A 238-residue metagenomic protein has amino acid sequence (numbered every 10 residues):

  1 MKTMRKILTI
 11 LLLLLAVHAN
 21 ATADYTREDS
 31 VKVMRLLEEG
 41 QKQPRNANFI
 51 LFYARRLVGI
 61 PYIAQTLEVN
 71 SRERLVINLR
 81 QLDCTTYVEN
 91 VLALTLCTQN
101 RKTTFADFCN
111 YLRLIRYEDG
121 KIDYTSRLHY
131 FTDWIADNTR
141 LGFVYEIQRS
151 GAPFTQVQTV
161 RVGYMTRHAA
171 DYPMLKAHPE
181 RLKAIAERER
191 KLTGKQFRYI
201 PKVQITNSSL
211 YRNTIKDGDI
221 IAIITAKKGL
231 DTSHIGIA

Functional and structural regions predicted by a protein language model:
M1-I7: Positively charged n-region of N-terminal signal peptides that target proteins for export
I7-A16: Sec-dependent N-terminal signal peptides
A19-A23: Boundary at the C-terminal end of the N-terminal hydrophobic targeting segment
N46-V58: Sequence/structural signature of beta-propeller domains
Y62-R198, K216, A222-I223: Acidic/His-rich structured neighborhood in mature extracellular/periplasmic domains
I200-Y211, I224-T225: Short alpha-helix capping/helix-loop boundary micro-motifs
D219-A238: C-terminal soluble interaction/assembly domains
